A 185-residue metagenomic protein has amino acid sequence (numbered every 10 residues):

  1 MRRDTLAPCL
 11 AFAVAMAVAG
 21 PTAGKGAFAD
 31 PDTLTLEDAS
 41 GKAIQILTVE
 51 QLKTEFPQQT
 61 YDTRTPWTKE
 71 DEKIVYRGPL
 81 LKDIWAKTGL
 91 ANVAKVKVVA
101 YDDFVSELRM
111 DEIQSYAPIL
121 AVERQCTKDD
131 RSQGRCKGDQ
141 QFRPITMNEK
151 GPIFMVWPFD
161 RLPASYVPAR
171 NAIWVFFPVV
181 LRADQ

Functional and structural regions predicted by a protein language model:
M1-A11: Bacterial N-terminal signal peptides that target proteins for export
R2-R3, A19-G24: N-terminal twin-arginine translocation
C9-G20: Bacterial N-terminal signal peptides
G24-Q185: N-terminal intrinsically disordered, low-complexity segments enriched in P/E/S/T
